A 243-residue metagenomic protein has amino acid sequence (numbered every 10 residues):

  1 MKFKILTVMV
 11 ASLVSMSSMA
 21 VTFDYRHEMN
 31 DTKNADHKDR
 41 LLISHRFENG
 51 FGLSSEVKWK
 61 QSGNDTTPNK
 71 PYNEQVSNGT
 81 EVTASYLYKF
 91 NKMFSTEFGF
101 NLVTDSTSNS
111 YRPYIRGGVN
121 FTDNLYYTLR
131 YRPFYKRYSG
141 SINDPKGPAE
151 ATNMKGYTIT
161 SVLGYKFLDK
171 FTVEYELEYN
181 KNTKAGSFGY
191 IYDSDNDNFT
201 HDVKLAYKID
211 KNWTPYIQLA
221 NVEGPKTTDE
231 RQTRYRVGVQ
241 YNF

Functional and structural regions predicted by a protein language model:
M1-T22: Cleavable N-terminal export/targeting peptides
M19-K70, S77-G79: Short glycine/proline- and aromatic-enriched beta-strand/turn motifs that initiate or cap beta-hairpins
V21-F23, N49-S55, K89-F98, D123-L129 (+4 more regions): Repeated loop/turn-to-beta-strand initiation elements of outer-membrane beta-barrel proteins
H27-K33, V57-G63, F100-S106, Y131-R137 (+3 more regions): Transmembrane beta-strands of outer-membrane beta-barrel pores
A35-I43, V76-V82, N109-P113, N153-I159 (+2 more regions): Residues that define the transmembrane beta-barrel architecture of outer-membrane proteins
L42-S44, T83-L87, Y114-G118, T160-G164 (+2 more regions): Outer-membrane beta-barrel architecture
M93, N109-S187: Detector for outer-membrane/organellar transmembrane beta-barrel domains, recognizing the amphipathic beta-strand
Y207, E230-F243: Outer-membrane beta-barrel "beta-signal"
